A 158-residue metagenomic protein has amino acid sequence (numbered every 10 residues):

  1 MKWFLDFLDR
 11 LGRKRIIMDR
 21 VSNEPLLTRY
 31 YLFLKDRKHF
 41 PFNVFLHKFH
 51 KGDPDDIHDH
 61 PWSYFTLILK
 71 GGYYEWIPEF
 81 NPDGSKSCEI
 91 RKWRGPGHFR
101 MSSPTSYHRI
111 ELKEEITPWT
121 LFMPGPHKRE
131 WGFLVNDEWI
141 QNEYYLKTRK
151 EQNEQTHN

Functional and structural regions predicted by a protein language model:
M1-N43: A short, N-terminal "cap"/entry segment at the start of jelly-roll beta-barrel domains of the cupin/DSBH fold
F42-F45, H58, S63, R94 (+1 more regions): A generic "structured core" feature
F45-H60, P104: Conserved short histidine dyad/triad with adjacent acidic residue
P54-H60, I77, R91-K92, E111-K113: Short histidine-centered beta-strand/loop micro-motifs that create catalytic or ligand/metal-coordination sites
H60-E75: Short, conserved beta-strand element in jelly-roll/cupin
E79-R109: Short acidic-glycine-tyrosine-enriched beta hairpin
M101, E115-G132: A short hydrophobic beta-strand segment most commonly corresponding to one strand of the jelly-roll/cupin
E130-N158: Active-site or metal-binding loop neighborhoods of secreted/extracellular toxin and effector enzymes
